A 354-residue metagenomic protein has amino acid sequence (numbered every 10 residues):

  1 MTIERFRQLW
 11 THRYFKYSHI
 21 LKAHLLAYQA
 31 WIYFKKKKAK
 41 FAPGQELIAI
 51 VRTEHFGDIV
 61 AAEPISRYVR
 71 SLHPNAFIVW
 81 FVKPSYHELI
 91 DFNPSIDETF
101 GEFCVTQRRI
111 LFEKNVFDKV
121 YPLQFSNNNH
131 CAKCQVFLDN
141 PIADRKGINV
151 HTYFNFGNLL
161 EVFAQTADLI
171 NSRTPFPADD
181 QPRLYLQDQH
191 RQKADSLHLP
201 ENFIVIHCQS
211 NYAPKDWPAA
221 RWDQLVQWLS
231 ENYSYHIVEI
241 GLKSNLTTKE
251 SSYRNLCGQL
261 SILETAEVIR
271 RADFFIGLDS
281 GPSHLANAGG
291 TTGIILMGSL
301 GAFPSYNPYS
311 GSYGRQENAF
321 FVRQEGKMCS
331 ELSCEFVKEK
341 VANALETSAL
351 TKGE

Functional and structural regions predicted by a protein language model:
M1-E354: Catalytic machinery of carbohydrate-active enzymes, primarily nucleotide-sugar-dependent glycosyltransferases
